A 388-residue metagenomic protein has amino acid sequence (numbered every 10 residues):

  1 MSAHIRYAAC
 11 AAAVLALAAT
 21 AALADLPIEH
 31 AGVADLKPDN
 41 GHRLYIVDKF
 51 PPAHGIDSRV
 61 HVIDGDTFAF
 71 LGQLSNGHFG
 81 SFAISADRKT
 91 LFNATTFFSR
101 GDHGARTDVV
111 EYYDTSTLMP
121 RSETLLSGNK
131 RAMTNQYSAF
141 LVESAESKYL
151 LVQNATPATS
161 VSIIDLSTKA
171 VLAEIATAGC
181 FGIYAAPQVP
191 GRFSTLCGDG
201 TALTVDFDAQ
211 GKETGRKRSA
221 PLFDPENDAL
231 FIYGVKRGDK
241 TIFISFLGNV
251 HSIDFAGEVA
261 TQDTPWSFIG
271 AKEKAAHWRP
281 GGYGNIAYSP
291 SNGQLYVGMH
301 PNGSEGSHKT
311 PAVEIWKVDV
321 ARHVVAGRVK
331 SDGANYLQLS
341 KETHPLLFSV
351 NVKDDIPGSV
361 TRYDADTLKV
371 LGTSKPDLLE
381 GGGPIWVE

Functional and structural regions predicted by a protein language model:
L26-I28, T67-L74, H78-G80, M119-A132 (+6 more regions): A short beta-strand motif characteristic of beta-propeller blades
P27-L36, N76-D87, R131-V142, T177-Q188 (+4 more regions): Repeated scaffold domains used in trafficking and secretory/extracellular systems, primarily beta-propellers
D39-N40, L44-P52, N93-T107, V297-A312 (+1 more regions): Short, conserved, GDST-rich strand-edge loop motifs in beta-rich repeat architectures
G41-R43, D87-K89, E146-K148, P190-G191 (+3 more regions): Short coil/turn segments that connect the beta-strands within blades of beta-propeller domains
D64-T67, T115-T117, D165-K169, F207-Q210 (+3 more regions): Short loop/turn segments that connect beta-strands within beta-propeller blades
T117-V161, T168-G182: Asp-box/WD-like beta-propeller blade repeats and closely related beta-sheet repeat scaffolds
I163-D254: Solenoidal tandem-repeat scaffolds enriched in leucines and small polar residues
W278-V320, R328-T343, F348-V352: Loop/turn-rich, solvent-exposed surfaces of beta-rich toroidal or solenoidal domains
